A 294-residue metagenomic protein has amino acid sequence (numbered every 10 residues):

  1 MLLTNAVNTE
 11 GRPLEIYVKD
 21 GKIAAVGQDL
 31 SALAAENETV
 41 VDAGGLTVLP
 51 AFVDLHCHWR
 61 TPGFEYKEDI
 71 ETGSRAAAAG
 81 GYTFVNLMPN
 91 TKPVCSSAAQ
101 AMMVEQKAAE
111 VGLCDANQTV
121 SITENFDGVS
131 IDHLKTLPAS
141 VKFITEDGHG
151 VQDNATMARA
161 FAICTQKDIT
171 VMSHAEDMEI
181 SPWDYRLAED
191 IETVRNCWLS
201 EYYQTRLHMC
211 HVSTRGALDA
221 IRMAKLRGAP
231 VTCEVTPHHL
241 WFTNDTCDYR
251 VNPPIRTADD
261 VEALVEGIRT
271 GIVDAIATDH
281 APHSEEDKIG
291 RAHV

Functional and structural regions predicted by a protein language model:
M1-L2, V7-P50: Histidine-rich, glycine-flanked metal-binding segment
A6, G21, G45, H56 (+9 more regions): Divalent metal-coordination and catalytic microenvironments
L46-V111: Metal-associated gating/positioning segment near the N- to mid-region
L55-E68, N117-V129, G148, D184-L187 (+1 more regions): Active-site mouth loops of central-metabolism enzymes
Y82-F84, C114, K142, D274: Short acidic/polar active-site loop segments enriched in Thr and Asp
A98-D115, A162-S173: Alpha-helix-loop-beta-strand connector modules within alpha/beta enzyme cores
I131-I276: Histidine/acidic residue-rich metal-binding segments in metalloenzymes
A292-V294: Conserved small/polar residues in nucleotide/adenosyl-binding loops
